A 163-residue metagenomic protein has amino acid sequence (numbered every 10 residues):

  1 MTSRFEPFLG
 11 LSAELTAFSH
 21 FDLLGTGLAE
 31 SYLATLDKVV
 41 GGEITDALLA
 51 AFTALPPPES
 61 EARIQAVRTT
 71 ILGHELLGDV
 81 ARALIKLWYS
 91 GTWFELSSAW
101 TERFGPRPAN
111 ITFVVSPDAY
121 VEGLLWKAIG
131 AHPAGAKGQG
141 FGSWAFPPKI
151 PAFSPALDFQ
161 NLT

Functional and structural regions predicted by a protein language model:
M1, F18, D22, A34-K38 (+1 more regions): Short, charged/polar micro-motifs that form catalytic or ligand-binding hotspots
T2-L9, L48-S60: Short, compositionally biased low-complexity segments
S3-E6, G10-S31: Conserved short "hinge" loops at termini or chain/domain junctions
P7, L24, L28, I44-L48 (+2 more regions): Residue-level detector of well-ordered alpha-helical segments, enriched for hydrophobic/aromatic packing positions
S12-F18, L36, A51-P56, L87-T92: Generic structural signal for hydrophobic core residues of well-folded globular domains
G27-P56: Amphipathic alpha-helical segments that form the core helices of the histone-fold
E59-T163: Mature-region segments of soluble proteins
